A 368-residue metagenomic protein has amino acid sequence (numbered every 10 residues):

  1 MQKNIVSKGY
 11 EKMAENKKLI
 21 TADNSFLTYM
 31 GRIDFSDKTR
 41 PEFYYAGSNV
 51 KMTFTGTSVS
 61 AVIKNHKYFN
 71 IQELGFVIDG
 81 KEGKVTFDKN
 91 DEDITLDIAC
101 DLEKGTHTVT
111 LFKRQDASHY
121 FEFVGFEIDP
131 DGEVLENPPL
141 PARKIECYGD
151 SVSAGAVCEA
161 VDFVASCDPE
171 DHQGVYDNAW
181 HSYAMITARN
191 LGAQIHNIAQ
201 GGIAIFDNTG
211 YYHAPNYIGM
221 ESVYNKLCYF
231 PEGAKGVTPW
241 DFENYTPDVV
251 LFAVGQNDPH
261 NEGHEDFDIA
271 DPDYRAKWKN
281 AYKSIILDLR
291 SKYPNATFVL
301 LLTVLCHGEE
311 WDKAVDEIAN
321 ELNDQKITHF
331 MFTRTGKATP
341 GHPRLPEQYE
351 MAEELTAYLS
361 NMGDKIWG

Functional and structural regions predicted by a protein language model:
M1-A179, G363-G368: N-terminal secretory targeting modules
A46-G47, P169-D271, L305-E309, P346: Conserved SGNH/GDSL esterase-like catalytic core that processes O-acyl groups on lipids and polysaccharides
L135-P138, G236-T246, L287-K292, D364-W367: Surface-exposed acidic, glycine-flexible loop patches that form ligand/cofactor-binding and adhesion interfaces
K144-Y148, S153, I195-A199, D248-A253 (+2 more regions): Structural recognition of the beta-strand scaffold that forms the well-ordered cores of secreted hydrolase catalytic
Y183-Q194, I285-T297, A319-D324: A structural motif corresponding to the C-terminal end of an alpha-helix and its immediate exit/capping segment
M185, R189, A276, N280-L287 (+5 more regions): Solvent-exposed, polar/charged alpha-helical surfaces in well-ordered, non-transmembrane soluble domains, broadly
L251-H260, Y282-E317: Active-site segments of SGNH/GDSL-like serine hydrolases that catalyze O-acetyl group transfer/hydrolysis on lipids
T297-G368: Extracellular serine-dependent O-acyl
